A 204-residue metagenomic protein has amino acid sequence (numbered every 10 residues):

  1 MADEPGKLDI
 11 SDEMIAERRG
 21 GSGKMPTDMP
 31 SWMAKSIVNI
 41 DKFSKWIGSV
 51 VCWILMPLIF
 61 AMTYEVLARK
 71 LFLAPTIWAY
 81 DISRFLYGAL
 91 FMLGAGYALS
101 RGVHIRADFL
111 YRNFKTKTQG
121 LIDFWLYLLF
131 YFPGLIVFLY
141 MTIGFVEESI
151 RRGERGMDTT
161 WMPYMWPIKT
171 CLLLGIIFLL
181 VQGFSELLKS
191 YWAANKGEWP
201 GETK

Functional and structural regions predicted by a protein language model:
A2-K204: Alpha-helical transmembrane segments and membrane-interface helix-loop junctions in multi-pass membrane proteins
